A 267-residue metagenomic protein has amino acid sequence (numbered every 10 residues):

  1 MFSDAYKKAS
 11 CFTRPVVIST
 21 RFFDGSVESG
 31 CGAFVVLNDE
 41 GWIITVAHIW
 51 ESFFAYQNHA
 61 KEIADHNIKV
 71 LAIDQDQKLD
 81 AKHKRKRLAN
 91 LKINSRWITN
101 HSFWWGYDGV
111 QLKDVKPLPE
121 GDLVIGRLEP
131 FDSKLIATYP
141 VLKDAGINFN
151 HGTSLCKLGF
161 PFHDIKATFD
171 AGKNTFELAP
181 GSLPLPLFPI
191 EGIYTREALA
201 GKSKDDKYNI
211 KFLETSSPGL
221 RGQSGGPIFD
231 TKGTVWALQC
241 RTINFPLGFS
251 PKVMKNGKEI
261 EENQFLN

Functional and structural regions predicted by a protein language model:
F12-K84, E129-F131: Catalytic histidine site
F23-E28, K207, S216-L220: Short loop/turn motifs at secondary-structure junctions and domain boundaries
G30-C31, D122, S224: Beta-rich catalytic cores
V35-V36, P218-C240, P251: Catalytic nucleophile loop of clan PA
T45-E51, G159-F162, R221, A237-P246: Short beta->alpha transition motifs characteristic of CBS
N58-A60, A64-A89, Q239-N267: C-terminal cap/linker of serine protease catalytic domains
I73-Y208, F212-S217, T231: Serine endopeptidase catalytic core focused on the charge-relay Asp
